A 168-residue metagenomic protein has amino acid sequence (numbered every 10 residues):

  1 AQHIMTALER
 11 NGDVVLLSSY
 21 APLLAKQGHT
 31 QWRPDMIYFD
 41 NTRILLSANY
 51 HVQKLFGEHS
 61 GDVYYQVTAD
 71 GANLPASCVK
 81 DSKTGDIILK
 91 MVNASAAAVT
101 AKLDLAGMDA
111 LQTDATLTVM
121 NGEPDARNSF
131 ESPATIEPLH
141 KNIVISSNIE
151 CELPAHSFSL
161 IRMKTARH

Functional and structural regions predicted by a protein language model:
A1-G85: Aromatic/acidic polysaccharide-binding cleft in carbohydrate-active enzymes
S18, Q53, L89, L117 (+1 more regions): Hydrophobic, well-ordered secondary-structure elements that form the walls of internal hydrophobic environments
Y20-A21, D40, K90-A94, M120: Generic beta-strand/beta-sheet core signal
L24-H29, A96-V99, P124-R127, H168: Flexible loop/turn segments at secondary-structure boundaries
N73-L111, L117, S159: Carbohydrate-binding surface patches
S82, A94-A96, V144-S146, L153-P154: Surface-exposed coil/turn segments at beta-strand junctions on protein surfaces, enriched
A110-L153: Acidic, Ser/Thr/Pro-rich beta/coil linker or hinge segments at domain junctions
C151-M163: Short Pro-Gly-centered flexible turn/kink motifs
